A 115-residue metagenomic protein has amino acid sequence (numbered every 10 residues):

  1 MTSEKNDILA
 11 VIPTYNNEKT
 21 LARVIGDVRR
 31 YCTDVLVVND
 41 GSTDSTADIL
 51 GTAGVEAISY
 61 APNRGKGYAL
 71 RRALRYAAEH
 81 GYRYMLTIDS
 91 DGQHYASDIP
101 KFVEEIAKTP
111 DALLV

Functional and structural regions predicted by a protein language model:
D7-L9: Cell-envelope/extracellular polymer assembly enzymes that use nucleotide-activated donors
Y15-Y31: Short, well-formed alpha-helical segments that are part of the catalytic scaffolds of diverse glycosyltransferases
K19-R23, D44-T52: Acidic helix N-cap motif at the loop->helix transition within catalytic regions of sugar-transfer enzymes
L36, A47-H80: Conserved donor nucleotide-binding strand/loop of the catalytic core
N39-D48, G92: A conserved acidic beta->alpha catalytic loop
A61-P62, S90-Q93: Short acidic donor-binding/metal-coordinating loop in glycosyltransferase active sites
Y82-D91: Short beta-strand-to-loop acidic/aromatic patch adjacent to the donor-nucleotide binding site
P100-V115: Conserved donor NDP-sugar-binding/catalytic core segment of glycosyltransferases
